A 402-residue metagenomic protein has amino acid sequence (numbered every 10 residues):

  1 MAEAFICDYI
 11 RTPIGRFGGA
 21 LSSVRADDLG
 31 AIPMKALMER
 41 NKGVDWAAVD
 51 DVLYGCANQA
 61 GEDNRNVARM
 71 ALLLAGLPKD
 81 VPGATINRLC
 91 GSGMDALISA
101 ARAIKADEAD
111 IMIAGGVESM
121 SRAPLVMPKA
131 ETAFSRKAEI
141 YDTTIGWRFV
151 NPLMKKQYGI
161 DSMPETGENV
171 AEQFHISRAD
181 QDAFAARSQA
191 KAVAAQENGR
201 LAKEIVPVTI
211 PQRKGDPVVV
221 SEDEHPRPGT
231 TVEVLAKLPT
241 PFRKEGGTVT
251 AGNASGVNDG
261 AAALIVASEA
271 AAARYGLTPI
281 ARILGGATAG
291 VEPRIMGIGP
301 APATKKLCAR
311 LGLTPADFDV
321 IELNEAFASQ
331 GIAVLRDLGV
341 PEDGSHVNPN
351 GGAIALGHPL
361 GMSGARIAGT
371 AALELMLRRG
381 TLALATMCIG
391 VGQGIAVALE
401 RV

Functional and structural regions predicted by a protein language model:
M1-A75, P82, T166-R178, S188 (+5 more regions): Conserved active-site "lid/cap" helical segment
M1-V24, I145, T230-I298, P302 (+5 more regions): Condensing-enzyme catalytic core mediating Claisen C-C bond formation in acyl metabolism
R11-T12, S22-I32, G43, D180-R274 (+2 more regions): N-terminal extracellular/periplasmic Venus flytrap/periplasmic-binding protein-like
V24, C56-I111, T144-W147, Q157-M163 (+4 more regions): Conserved catalytic cysteine-centered active-site region of acyl-thioester-dependent Claisen-condensing enzymes
Y54, E168, E204, Q212-K214 (+1 more regions): Active-site pocket-lining segment
I86-E118, A171-R200, A263-A270, L335-R336 (+2 more regions): Active-site-proximal alpha-helical scaffold in enzymes
I111-N169: Flexible glycine-/small-residue-enriched beta->alpha junction loops that bind anionic phosphate/pyrophosphate groups
